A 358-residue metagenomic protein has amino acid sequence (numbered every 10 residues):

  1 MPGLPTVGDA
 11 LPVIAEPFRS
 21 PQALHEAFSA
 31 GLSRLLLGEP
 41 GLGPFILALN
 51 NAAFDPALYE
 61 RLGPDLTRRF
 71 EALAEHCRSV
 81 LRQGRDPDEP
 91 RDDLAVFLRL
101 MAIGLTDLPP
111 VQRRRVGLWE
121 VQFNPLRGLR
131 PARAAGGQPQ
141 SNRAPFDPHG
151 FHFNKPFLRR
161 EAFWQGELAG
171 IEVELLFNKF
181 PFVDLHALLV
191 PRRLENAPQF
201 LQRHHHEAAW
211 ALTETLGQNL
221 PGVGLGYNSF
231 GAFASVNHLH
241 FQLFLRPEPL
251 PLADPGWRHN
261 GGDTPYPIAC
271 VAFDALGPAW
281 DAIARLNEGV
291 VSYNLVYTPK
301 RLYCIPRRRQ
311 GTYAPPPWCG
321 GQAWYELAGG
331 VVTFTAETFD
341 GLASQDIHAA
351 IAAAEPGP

Functional and structural regions predicted by a protein language model:
M1-L201, E248-F273, L286-P358: Active-site microenvironments that recognize anionic phosphate/pyrophosphate groups
R113-R115, N219, S235: Solvent-exposed loop and beta-edge segments used for protein-protein assembly and interaction
K155-A162, R203-W210, L225-Y227: Short acidic (Asp/Glu) patches
P191, N228-A253: Histidine-centered divalent-metal-coordination microenvironment in nucleic-acid enzymes
L201-L220, A279-L286: Long, well-ordered alpha-helical scaffolding segments within enzyme catalytic domains, especially pronounced
N219-V223, R246, P255: Hydrophobic, well-ordered secondary-structure scaffolds
P221-S235, L239, V291-P299: A short glycine-rich, hydrophobically flanked beta-strand micro-motif that places a catalytic Asp/Glu for divalent metal
H238, I268, L276-A284: A general structural signal for well-ordered alpha-helical packing
